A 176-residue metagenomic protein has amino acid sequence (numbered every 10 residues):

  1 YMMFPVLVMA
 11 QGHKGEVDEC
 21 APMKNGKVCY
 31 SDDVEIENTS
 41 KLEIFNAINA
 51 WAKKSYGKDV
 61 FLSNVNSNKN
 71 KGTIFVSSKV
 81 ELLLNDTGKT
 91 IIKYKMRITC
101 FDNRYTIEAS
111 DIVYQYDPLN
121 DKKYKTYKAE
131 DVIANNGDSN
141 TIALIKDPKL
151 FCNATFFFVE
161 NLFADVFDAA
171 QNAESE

Functional and structural regions predicted by a protein language model:
Y1-K14: Bacterial Sec-dependent N-terminal signal peptides
Q11-E176: Ser/Thr-rich, low-complexity intrinsically disordered terminal regions
